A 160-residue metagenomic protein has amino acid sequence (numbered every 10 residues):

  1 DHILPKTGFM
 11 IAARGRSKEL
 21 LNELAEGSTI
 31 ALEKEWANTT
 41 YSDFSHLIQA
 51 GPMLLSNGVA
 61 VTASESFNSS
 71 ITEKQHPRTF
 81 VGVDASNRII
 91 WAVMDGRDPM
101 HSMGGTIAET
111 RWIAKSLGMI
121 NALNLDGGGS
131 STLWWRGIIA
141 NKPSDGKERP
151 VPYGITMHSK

Functional and structural regions predicted by a protein language model:
D1-K160: Gly/Ser/Thr/Pro-rich low-complexity, intrinsically disordered segments
